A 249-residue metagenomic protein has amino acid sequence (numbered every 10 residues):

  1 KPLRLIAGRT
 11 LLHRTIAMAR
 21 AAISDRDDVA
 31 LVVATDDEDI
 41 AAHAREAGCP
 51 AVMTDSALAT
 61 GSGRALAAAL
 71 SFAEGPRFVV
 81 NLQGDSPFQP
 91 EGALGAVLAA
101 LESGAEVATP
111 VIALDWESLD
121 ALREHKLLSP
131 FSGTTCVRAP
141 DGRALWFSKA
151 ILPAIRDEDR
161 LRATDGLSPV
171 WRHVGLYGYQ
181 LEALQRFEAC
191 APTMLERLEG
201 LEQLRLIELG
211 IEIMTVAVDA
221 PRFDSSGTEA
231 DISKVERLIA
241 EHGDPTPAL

Functional and structural regions predicted by a protein language model:
K1-T35: N-terminal glycine-rich phosphate-binding loop and ensuing alpha1 helix
D28, E74-P76, S103-V107, I211: Short, high-confidence coil segments that cap the C-terminus of an alpha-helix and link into the following beta-strand
L31-V33, V79, A144, I213: Hydrophobic/aromatic residues located in beta-strands of well-ordered beta-sheets within soluble catalytic
T35-D36, Q89, Y179, G227: A conserved hydrophobic position in a structured secondary element of the catalytic/binding core that shapes
E38-A96: Short phosphate-binding loop-to-helix
Q89-C190: Conserved core of the sugar-phosphate nucleotidyltransferase
F147, L161-L249: Conserved alpha/beta core of the MobA/IspD/sugar-nucleotide pyrophosphorylase nucleotidyltransferase superfamily
